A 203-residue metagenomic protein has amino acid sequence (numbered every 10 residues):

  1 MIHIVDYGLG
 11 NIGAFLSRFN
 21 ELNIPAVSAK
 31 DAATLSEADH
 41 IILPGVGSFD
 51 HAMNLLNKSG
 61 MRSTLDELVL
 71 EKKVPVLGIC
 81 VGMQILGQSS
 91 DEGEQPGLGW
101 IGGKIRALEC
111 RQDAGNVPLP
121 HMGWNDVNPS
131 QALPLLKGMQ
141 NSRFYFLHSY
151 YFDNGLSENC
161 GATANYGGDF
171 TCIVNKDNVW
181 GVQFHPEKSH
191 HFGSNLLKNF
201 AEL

Functional and structural regions predicted by a protein language model:
I2-I24, P186-K188: N-terminal beta1-alpha1 ligand-phosphate binding loop
D6, Y145, W180-F184: Active-site-proximal beta-strand elements of phosphoester/diester hydrolases
A26-E37: Short acidic low-complexity segments
H40: Short, Asp-centered acidic motifs that coordinate Mg2+ and/or phosphate in catalytic or ligand-binding sites
G47-H121: Cysteine-nucleophile active-site neighborhood
C80, H148, H185: Histidine-centered divalent metal-coordination motifs
Q88-Y166: Pocket-forming structural segment of enzyme catalytic cores
Y151-L203: C-terminal and late-domain segments of enzyme folds
